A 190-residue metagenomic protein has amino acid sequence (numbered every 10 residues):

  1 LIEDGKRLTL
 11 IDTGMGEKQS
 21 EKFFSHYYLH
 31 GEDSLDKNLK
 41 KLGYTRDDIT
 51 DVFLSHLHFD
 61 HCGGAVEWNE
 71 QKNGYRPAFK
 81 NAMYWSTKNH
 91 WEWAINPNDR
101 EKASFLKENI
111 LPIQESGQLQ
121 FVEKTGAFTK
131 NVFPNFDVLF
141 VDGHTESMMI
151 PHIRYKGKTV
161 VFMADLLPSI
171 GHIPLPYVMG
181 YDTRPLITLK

Functional and structural regions predicted by a protein language model:
L1-K37, K41, I150-D165: Conserved beta-strand hairpin/beta-sheet module of binuclear metal-dependent hydrolase folds, prominently
T13-G16, L57, N89-H90, G143-T145 (+1 more regions): Active-site metal-binding loops of divalent metal-dependent hydrolases
E21-K22, L166-D182: Active-site gating loops and adjacent loop-to-helix segments of metal-dependent hydrolytic enzymes
K22, G64-A65, P97: Short, solvent-exposed loop/turn and secondary-structure capping segments
H30-Y44, D48, A78-F140, I187-K190: Metallo-beta-lactamase
I49-D60: Metallo-beta-lactamase
G63-N73: Metal-dependent catalytic neighborhoods of phosphoester/phosphodiester hydrolases
N131, L139-F140, M149-P174: Metal-dependent phosphodiesterase/nuclease catalytic metal-binding core
